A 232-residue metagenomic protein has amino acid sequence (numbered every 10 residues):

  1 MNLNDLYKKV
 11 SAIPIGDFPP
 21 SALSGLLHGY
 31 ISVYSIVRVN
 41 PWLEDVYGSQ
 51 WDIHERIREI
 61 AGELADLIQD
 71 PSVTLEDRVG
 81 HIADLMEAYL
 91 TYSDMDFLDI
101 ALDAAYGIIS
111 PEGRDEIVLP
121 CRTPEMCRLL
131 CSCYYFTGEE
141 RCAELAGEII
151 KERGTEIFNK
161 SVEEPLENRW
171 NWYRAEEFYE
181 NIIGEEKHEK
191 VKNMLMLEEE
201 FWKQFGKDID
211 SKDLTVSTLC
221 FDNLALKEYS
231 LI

Functional and structural regions predicted by a protein language model:
M1-G16, G25, G29-E44, G48 (+5 more regions): Terminal, non-catalytic domain-edge segments
N2-D5, D52-E59, D103: Helix-turn-helix repeat elements of alpha-solenoid scaffolds
G16, P20-L23, H54, L75-R78 (+2 more regions): Inter-repeat boundary and helix-capping residues of tandem alpha-helical solenoids
P20-R38, L43, E59, D77-L90: Non-membrane alpha-helical segments in proteins
W42-G62: Aromatic-lined substrate-binding rim segments of carbohydrate-active enzymes
R58-E76: Blade-loop segments of beta-propeller domains
V73-Y89, R114-F136, E164-E180: Aromatic-lined, polymer-binding surfaces characteristic of secreted/periplasmic polysaccharide-degrading enzymes
A104-D115: Asp-box/WD-like beta-propeller blade repeats and closely related beta-sheet repeat scaffolds
